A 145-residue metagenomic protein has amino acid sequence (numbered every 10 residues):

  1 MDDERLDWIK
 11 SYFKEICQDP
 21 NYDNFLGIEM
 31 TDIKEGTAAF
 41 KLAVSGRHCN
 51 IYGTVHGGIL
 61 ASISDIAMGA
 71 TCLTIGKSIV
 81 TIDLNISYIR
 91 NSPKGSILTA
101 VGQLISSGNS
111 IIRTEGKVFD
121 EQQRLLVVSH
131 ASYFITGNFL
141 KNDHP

Functional and structural regions predicted by a protein language model:
M1-P145: Terminal targeting signals and extreme-terminal segments of soluble enzymes
